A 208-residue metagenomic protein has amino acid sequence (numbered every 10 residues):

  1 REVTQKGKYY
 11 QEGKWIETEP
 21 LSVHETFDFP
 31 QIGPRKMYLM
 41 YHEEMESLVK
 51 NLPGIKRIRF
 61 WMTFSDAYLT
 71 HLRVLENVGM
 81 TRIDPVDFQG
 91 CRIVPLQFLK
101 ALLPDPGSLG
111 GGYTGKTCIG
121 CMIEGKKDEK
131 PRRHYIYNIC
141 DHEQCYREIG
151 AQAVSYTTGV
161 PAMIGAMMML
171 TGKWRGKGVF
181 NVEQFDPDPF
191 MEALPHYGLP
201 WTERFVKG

Functional and structural regions predicted by a protein language model:
R1-G208: C-terminal catalytic/substrate-binding lobe primarily of soluble NAD(P)-dependent oxidoreductases
